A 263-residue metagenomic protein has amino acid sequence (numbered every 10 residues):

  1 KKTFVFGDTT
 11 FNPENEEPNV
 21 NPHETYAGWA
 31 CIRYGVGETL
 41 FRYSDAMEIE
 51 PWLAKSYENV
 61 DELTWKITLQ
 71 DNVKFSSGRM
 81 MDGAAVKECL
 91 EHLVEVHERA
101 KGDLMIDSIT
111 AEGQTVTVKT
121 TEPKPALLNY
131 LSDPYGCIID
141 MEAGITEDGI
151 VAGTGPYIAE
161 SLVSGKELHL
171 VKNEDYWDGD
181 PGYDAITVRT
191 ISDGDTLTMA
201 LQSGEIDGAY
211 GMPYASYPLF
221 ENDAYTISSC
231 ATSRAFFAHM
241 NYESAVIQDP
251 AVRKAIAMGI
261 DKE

Functional and structural regions predicted by a protein language model:
K2-F11, T64-I67, V86-C89, V116-V118 (+3 more regions): Short, well-ordered beta-strand elements
V5, D82-E88, G113-T117, P156 (+3 more regions): Alpha-helical secondary-structure segments
G7-V60, A152-G153: N-terminal lobe/hinge region of extracytoplasmic solute-binding protein
Y26, E48, L131-P181, A185 (+1 more regions): Gly/Pro-rich hinge or "lid" segments in bacterial periplasmic/extracellular proteins
K55-H97, V246-Q248: Aromatic- and charge-enriched surface segment that lines or borders ligand/interaction sites
E58-K66, A100-E142: Surface-exposed binding/hinge segments that line and control ligand-binding clefts or catalytic entry sites
G102-D103, P218-S229: Ligand-binding "clamshell"
D175-L219: Ligand-site clamp/hinge motif
